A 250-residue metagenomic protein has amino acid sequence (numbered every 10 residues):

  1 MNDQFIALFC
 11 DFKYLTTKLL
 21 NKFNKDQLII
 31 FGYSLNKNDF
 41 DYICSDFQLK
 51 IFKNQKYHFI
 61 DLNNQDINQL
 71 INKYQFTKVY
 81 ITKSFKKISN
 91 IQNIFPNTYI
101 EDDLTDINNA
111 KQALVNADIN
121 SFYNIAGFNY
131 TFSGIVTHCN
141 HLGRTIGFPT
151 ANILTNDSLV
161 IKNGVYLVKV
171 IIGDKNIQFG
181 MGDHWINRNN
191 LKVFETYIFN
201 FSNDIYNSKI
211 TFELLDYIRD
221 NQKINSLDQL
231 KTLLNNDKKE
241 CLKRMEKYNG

Functional and structural regions predicted by a protein language model:
M1-C44: N-terminal catalytic cores of NTP/NDP-binding nucleotidyl/phosphoryl-transfer enzymes
N2, N24-Q27, Q75-T77, N93-P96 (+1 more regions): Short glycine/proline-enriched coil/turn segments at helix->beta-strand junctions
F31, I81-T82, L215: Conserved residues at the C-terminal ends of beta-strands
L35-N36, D46, K83, I172-D174: Short, flexible beta-strand-to-coil junctions
F40-K50, K87-F95: Short, aromatic/basic amphipathic alpha-helical patches
S45-D61: A glycine-rich helix N-cap at a beta->alpha junction
D61-T150, S158, N225-Q229: Classical nucleotidyltransferase
N140-G250: Phosphate/ribose-recognition catalytic cores of enzymes acting on nucleotide-derived substrates
